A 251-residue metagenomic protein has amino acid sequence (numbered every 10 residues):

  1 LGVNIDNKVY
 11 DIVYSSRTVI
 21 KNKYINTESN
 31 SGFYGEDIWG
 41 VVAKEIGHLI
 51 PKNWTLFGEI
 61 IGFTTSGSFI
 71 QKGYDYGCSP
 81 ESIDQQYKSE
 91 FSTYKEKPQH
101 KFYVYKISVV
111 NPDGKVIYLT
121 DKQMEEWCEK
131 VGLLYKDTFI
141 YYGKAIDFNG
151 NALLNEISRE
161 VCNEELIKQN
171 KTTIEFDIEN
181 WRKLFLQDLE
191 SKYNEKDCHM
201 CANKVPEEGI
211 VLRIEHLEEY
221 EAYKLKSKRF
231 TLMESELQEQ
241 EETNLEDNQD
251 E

Functional and structural regions predicted by a protein language model:
L1-E251: Core nucleotide-handling region used for phosphoryl-transfer chemistry
